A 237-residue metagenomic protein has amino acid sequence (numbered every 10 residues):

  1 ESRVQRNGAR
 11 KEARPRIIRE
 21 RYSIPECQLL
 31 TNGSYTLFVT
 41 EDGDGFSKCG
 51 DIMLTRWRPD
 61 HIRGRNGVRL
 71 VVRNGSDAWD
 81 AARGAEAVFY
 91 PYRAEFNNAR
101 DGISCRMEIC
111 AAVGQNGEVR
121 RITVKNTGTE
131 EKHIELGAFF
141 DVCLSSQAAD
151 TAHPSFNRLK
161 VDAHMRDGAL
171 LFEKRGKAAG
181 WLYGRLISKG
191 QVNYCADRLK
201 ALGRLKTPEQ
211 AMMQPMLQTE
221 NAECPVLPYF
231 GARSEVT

Functional and structural regions predicted by a protein language model:
E1-T237: Anionic coordination/interaction segments
